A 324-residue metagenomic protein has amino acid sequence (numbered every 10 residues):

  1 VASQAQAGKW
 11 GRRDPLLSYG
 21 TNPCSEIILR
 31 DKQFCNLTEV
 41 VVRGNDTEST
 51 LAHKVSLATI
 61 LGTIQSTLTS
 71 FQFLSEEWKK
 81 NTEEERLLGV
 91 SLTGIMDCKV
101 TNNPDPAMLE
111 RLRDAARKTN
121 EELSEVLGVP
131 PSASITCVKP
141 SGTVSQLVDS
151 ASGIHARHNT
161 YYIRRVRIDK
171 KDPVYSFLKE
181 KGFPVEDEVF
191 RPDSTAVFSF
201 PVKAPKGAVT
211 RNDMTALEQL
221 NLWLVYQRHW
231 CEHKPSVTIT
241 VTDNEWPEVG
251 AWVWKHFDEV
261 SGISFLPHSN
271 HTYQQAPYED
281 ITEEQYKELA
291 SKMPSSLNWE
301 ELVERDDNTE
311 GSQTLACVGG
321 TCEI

Functional and structural regions predicted by a protein language model:
V1-A2, S91: Residue-level detector of well-ordered alpha-helical segments, enriched for hydrophobic/aromatic packing positions
A2, G11-Q33, T38-D46, L51 (+4 more regions): Catalytic alpha/beta core of large soluble enzyme barrels
L37, E85-N102: Extended amphipathic alpha-helical segments enriched in small hydrophobics
T69-K79, G94-P140: Internal maturation/activation junctions in enzymes
N81-L88, E110, G250: Amphipathic, non-membrane alpha-helical segments in soluble helical-bundle scaffolds
N308-I324: Short acidic, low-complexity intrinsically disordered linear motifs used for protein-protein interactions
